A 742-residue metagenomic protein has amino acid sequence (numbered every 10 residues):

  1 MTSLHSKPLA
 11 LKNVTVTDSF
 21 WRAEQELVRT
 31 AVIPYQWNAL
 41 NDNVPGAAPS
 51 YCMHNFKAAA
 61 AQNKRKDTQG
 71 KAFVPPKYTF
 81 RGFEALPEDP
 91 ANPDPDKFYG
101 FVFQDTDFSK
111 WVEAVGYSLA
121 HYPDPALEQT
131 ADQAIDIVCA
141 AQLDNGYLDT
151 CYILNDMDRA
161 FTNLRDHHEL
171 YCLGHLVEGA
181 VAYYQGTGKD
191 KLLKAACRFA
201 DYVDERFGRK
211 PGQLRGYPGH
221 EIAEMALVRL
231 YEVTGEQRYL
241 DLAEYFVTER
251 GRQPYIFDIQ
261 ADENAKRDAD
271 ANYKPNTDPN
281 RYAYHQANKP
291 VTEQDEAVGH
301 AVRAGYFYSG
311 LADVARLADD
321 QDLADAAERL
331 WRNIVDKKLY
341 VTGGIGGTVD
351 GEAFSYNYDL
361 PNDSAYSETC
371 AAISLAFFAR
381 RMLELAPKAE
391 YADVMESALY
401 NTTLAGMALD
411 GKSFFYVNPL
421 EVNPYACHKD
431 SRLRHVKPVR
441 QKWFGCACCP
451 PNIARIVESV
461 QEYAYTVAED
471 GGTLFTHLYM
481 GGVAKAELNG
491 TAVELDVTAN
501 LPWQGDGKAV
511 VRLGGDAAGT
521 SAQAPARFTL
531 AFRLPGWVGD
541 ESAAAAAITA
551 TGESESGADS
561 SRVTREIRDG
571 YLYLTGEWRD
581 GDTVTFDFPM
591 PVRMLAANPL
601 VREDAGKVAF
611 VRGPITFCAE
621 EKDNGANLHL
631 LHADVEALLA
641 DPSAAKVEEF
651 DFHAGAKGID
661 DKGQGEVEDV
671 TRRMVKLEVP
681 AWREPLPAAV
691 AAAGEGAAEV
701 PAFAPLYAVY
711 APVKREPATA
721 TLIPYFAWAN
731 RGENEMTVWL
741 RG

Functional and structural regions predicted by a protein language model:
M1-D107, D132-C151: Low-complexity, Ser/Thr/Pro/Gly-enriched N-terminal "stalk/linker" regions
L4, L9-L11, T15, L119-D132 (+7 more regions): Structural helix-adjacent loops and short alpha-helical linkers that scaffold large soluble proteins
H5-S6, K64-Q69, L86, P90-F108 (+7 more regions): Solvent-exposed loop and edge beta-strand segments that line ligand/cofactor-binding and catalytic clefts
N13, S19, Q25, A243 (+10 more regions): C-terminal beta-rich recognition modules with glycine/proline-rich loops and embedded aromatic residues
D18, Q25, W37, V112 (+10 more regions): Hydrophobic core segments within long, regular secondary-structure runs in both alpha- and beta-rich folds
W21, V112-P125, G174-K189, A223-G235 (+4 more regions): Well-ordered alpha-helical scaffold segments within catalytic/enzyme domains
N155-V233: A conserved hydrophobic secondary-structure block that centers on an alpha-helix together with its immediately flanking
A524-S554: Beta-strand-rich binding/interaction modules
